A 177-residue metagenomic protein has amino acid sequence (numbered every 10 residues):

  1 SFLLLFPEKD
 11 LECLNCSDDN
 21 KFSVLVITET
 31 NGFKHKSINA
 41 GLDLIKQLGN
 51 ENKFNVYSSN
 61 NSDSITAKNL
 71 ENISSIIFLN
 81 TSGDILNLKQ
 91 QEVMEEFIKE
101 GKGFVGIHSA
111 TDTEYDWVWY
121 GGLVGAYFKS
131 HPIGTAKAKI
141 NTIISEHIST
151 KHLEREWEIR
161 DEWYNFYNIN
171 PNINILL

Functional and structural regions predicted by a protein language model:
S1-L4: Bacterial N-terminal signal peptides
F6, L11-I73: Aromatic-Pro/Gly-enriched surface loop or interdomain linker that acts as a lid/target-recognition segment
S17-K21, N50, K68-N72, N87 (+4 more regions): Extracellular/periplasmic catalytic domains that process cell-envelope and extracellular macromolecules
V24-I27, L70-W117: Short alpha-beta junction capping motif
T30, L44-N55, L79, E96-E100 (+2 more regions): Structured segments of extracytoplasmic/periplasmic soluble domains in secreted or envelope-associated proteins
S37, G41-I45, N69, Q90-V93 (+4 more regions): Stable alpha-helical elements in mature extracytoplasmic
Y115-A136: Catalytic-site neighborhoods of secreted/periplasmic enzymes that process anionic sulfate/phosphate groups
A126, G134-L177: Catalytic beta-strand/loop cores that center a nucleophilic Ser/Cys/Thr and support acyl-enzyme chemistry
